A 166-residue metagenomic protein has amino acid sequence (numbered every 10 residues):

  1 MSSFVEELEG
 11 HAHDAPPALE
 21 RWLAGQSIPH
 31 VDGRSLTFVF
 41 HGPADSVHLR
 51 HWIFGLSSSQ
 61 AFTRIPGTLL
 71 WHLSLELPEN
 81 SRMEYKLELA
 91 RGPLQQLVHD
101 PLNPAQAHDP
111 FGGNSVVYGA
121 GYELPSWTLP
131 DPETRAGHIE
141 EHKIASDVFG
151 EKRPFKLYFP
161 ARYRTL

Functional and structural regions predicted by a protein language model:
M1-H41, G119-E133: Non-catalytic, glycine-rich low-complexity segments
E9, H13, W52, G67 (+3 more regions): Homeobox/homeodomain signature
I28-N80, E88-Y122, E141, A145 (+1 more regions): Aromatic-rich carbohydrate-binding modules that target alpha-glucans
N80-R82, G150: A cross-taxa feature marking solvent-exposed loop/turn segments within ectodomains of secreted and single-pass membrane
P130-S146: A conserved catalytic-core segment of Leloir-type glycosyltransferases
F149-T165: A short loop-to-beta-strand scaffold at the N-terminal edge of the catalytic core in hydrolase folds
